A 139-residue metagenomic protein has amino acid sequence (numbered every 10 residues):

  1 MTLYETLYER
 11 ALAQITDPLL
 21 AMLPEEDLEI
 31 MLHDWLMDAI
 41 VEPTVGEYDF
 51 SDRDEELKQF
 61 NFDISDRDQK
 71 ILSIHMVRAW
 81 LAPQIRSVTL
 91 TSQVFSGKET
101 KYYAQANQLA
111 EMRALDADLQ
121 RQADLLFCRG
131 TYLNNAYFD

Functional and structural regions predicted by a protein language model:
M1-D63, L125-D139: Conserved short "hinge" loops at termini or chain/domain junctions
L3, L7, P24, L28 (+5 more regions): Non-membrane alpha-helical secondary structure
T16, P43, V88, Y103 (+2 more regions): Amphipathic alpha-helical interaction segments
I30-T100, A106: Divalent metal-cofactor coordination and adjacent catalytic microenvironments
Q105-Y137: Polybasic, proline/glycine-rich intrinsically disordered low-complexity segments
